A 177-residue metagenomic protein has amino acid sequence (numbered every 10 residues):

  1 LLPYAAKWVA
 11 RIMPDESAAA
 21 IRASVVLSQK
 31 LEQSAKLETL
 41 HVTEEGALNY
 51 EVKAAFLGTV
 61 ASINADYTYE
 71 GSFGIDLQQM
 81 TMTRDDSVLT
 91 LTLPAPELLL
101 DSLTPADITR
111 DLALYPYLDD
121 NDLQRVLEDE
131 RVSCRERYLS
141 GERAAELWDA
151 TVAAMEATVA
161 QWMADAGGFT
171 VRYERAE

Functional and structural regions predicted by a protein language model:
L1-E177: Domain-level marker for long, solvent-exposed, non-transmembrane regions
